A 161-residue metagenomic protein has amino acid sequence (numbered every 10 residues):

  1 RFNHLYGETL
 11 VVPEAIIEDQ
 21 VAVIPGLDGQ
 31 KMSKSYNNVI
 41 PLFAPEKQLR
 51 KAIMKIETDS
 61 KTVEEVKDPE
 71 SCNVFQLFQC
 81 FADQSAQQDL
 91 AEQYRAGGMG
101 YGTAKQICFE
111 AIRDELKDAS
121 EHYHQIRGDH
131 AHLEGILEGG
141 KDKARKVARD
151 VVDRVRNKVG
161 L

Functional and structural regions predicted by a protein language model:
R1-L161: Conserved nucleotide- and phosphate/pyrophosphate-binding catalytic cores in adenylate/nucleotidyl-handling enzymes
